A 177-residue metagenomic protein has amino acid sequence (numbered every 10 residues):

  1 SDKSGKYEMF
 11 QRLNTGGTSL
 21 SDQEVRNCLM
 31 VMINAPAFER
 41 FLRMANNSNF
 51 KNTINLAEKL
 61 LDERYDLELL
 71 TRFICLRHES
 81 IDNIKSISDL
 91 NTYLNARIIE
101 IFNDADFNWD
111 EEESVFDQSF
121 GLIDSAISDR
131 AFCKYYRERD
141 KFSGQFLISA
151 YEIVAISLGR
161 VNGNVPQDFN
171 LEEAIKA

Functional and structural regions predicted by a protein language model:
S1-N95, P166-F169, I175-A177: Basic- and aromatic-enriched surface patches that contact anionic nucleotides/nucleic acids
L67-A177: C-terminal subdomains that position terminal phosphate/3'-OH groups for nucleotidyl transfer/ligation, primarily on
